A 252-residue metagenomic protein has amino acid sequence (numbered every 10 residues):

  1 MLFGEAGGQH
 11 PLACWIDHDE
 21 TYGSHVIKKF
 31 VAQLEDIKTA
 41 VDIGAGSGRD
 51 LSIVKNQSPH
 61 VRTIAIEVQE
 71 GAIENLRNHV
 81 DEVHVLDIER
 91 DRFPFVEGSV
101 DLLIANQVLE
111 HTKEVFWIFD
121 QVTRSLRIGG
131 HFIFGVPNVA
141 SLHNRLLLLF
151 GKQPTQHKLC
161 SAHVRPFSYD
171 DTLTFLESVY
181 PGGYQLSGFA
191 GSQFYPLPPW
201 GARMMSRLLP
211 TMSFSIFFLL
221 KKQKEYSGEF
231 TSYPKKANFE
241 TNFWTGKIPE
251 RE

Functional and structural regions predicted by a protein language model:
M1-G98, L102-I104, F116-F119, F134 (+4 more regions): Conserved N-terminal segment of class I S-adenosyl-L-methionine
E35, R77, K113, R127 (+1 more regions): Short conserved AdoMet
N106-H111: Short catalytic micro-motifs in class I SAM-dependent methyltransferases
W117-H131: A short glycine-rich, Lys/Arg-flanked "PGG" loop and its adjoining helix->strand segment in the class I
I133-T155: Conserved class I S-adenosyl-L-methionine
T155-D171: Acceptor-substrate binding/catalytic loop of class I
S161, A202-L208: Short, P/G- and charge-enriched loop/turn segments at secondary-structure junctions
D171-S192: A SAM-dependent methyltransferase catalytic signature shared across enzymes that methylate proteins
